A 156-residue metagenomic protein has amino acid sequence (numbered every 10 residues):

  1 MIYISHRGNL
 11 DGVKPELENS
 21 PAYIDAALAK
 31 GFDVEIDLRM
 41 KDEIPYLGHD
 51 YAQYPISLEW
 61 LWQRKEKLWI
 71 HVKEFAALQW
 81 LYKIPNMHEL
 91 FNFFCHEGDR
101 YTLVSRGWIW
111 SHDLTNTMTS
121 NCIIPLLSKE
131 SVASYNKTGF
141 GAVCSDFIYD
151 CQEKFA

Functional and structural regions predicted by a protein language model:
M1-A156: Phosphate-group recognition and catalysis centered on beta-loop-alpha active-site segments
